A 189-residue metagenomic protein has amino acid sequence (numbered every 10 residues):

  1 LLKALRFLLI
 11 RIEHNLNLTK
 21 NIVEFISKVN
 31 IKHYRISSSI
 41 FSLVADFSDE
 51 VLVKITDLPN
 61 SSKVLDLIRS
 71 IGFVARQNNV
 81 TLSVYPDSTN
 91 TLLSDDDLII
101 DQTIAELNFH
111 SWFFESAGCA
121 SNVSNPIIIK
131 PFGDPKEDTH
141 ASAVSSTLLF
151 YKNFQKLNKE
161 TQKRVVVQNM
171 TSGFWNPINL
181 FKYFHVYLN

Functional and structural regions predicted by a protein language model:
L1-N78: N-terminal pre-domain/capping segments
D57-V186: Active-site acidic/histidine proton-transfer and metal-coordination neighborhood in alpha/beta enzyme cores
